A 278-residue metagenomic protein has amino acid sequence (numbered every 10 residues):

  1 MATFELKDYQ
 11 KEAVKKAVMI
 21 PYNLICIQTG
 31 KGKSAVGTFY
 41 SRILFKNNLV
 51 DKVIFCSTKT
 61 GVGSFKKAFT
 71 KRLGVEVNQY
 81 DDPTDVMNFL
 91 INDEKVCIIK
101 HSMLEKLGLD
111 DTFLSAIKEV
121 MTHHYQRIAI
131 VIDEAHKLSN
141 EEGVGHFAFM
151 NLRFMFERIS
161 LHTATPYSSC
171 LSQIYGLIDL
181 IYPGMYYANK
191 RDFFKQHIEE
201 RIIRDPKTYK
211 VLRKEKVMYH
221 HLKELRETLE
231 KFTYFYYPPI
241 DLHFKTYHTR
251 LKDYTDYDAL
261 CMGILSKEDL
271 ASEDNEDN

Functional and structural regions predicted by a protein language model:
M1-C26: Conserved pre-motif I regulatory segment
I20-Y40: Walker A/P-loop
S34-F39, L49-K71, S168-L171: Conserved Walker A/P-loop ATP-binding site and its immediately adjacent core in helicase/helicase-like ATPase domains
V50-K52, K71-G74, N92, A129 (+1 more regions): Conserved P-loop NTPase motor "coupling/switch" region that bridges the ATPase
T60-P83, I181-G184: Conserved helix-turn-beta segment of the N-terminal RecA-like "Helicase ATP-binding" lobe in SF1/SF2 helicases
N92-D110: Conserved two-lobed SF2 helicase motor
D133-E134: Walker B catalytic acidic pair
S160, K231-N278: Inter-lobe connector of SF1/SF2 helicase motors
